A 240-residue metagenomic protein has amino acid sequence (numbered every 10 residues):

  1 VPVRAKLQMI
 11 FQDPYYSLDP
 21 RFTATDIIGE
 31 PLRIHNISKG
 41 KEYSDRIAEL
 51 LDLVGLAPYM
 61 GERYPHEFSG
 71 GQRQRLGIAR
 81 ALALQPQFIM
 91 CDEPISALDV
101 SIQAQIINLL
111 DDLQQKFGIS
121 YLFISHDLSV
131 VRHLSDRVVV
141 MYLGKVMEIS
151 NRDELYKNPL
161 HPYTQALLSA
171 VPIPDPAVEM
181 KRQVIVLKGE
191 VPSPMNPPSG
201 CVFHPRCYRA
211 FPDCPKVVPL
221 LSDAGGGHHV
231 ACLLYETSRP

Functional and structural regions predicted by a protein language model:
D13, F22-R33: Q-loop/switch helix immediately C-terminal to the Walker
K41-Y59, Q165-S169: Conserved ABC ATPase "signature" region
Y64-F68, Q72: Conserved ABC ATPase signature
A83-Q87: A short, proline-enriched helix->beta-strand linker immediately N-terminal to the Walker B motif in ABC-type P-loop
I89-D92: Catalytic Walker B motif of ABC-type/P-loop ATPase nucleotide-binding domains
P94, L98, I102-E179: P-loop NTP-binding/switch modules centered on Walker-like glycine-rich loops
N151-P240: Charged, flexible cofactor/metal-binding loops and thiol motifs
